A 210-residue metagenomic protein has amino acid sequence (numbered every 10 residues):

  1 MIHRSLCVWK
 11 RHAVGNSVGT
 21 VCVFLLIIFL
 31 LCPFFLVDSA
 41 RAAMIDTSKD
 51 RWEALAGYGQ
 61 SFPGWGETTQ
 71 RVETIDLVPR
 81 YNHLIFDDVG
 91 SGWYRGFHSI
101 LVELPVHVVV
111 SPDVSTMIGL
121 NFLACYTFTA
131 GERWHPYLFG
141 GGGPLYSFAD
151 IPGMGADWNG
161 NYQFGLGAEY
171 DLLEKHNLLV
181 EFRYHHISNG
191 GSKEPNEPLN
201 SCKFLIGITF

Functional and structural regions predicted by a protein language model:
M1-D46: Cleavable N-terminal export/targeting peptides
S39-D50, I85-H98, V114, T129-H135 (+1 more regions): Short loop/turn motifs that connect adjacent beta-strands in outer-membrane beta-barrel proteins
D46, T68-T74, P112-T116, G153-N159 (+1 more regions): Replace "Gram-negative outer membrane beta-barrel proteins" with "bacterial and organellar outer membrane beta-barrel
D50-Q60, I100-V106, L138-P144, V180-H186 (+1 more regions): Transmembrane beta-barrel strands of outer-membrane/channel proteins
G59-W65, D88, P105-S111, T127 (+2 more regions): Sequence/structural signature of outer-membrane beta-barrel proteins
V78, E197-F210: Outer-membrane beta-barrel "beta-signal"
H83, Y126-F128, A168-Y170, I208-F210: Residue-level signature of outer-membrane beta-barrel architecture
P105-F139: Mid-length scaffold segments of soluble, non-membrane domains
